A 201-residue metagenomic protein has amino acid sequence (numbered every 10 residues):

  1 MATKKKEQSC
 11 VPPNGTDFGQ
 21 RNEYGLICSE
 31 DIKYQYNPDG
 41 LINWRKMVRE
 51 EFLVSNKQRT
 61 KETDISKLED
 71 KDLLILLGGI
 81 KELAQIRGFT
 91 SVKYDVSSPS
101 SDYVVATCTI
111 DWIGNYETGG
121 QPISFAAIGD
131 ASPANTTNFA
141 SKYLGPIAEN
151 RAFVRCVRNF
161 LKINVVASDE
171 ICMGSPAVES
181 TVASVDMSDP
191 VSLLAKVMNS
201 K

Functional and structural regions predicted by a protein language model:
A2-V197: Polyanion-binding surfaces on beta-sheet-dominated domains and ring/shell assemblies
